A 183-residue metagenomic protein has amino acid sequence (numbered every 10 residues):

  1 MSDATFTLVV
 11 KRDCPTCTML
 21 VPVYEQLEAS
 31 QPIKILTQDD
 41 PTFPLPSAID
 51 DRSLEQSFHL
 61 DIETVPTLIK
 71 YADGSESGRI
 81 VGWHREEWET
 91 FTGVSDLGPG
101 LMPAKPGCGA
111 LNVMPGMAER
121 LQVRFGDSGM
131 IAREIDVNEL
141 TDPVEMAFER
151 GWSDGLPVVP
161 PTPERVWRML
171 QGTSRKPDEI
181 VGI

Functional and structural regions predicted by a protein language model:
S2-Y24: Short active-site neighborhood of thiol/selenol oxidoreductases, capturing the structured segment around
D3-A4, L27-A29, T37, L68 (+1 more regions): Catalytic cores of nucleotide-enabled group-transfer and carboxylate-activating enzymes in metabolic and assembly-line
K11-D13, D39, G74: Residue-level signal for short, function-critical loop segments
S30-L54: Thiol-based oxidoreductase modules, predominantly thioredoxin-like and allied folds used for disulfide exchange
E63-T64, I69-A104: Non-catalytic, surface beta->alpha helical segment in thiol-disulfide oxidoreductase systems
G100-G126: Long, low-complexity intrinsically disordered regions
A118-I183: Metallocofactor- and cofactor-centric catalytic cores in central/energy metabolism, strongly enriched
